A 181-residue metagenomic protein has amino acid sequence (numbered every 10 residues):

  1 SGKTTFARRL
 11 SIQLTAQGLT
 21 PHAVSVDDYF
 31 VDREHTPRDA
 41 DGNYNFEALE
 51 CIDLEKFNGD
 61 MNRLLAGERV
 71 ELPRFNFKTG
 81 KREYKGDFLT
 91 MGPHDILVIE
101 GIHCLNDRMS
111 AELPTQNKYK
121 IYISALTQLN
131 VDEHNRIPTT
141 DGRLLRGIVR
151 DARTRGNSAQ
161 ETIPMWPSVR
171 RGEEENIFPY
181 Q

Functional and structural regions predicted by a protein language model:
K3: Conserved lysine of the Walker
F6, L10: Hydrophobic positions on the alpha1 helix immediately C-terminal to the Walker A/P-loop
I12-H22: Post-Walker A helix-loop "phosphate-sensing" segment adjacent to the P-loop in P-loop NTPases
H22-V24, V31-K81, I96: Conserved nucleotide-sensing/catalytic segment adjacent to the nucleotide-binding pocket in NTP-handling enzymes
D28-V31, H103-N106, A125-V131: Conserved nucleotide-binding/hydrolysis micro-motifs of P-loop NTPases
D60, G86-H94: Conserved motor-coupling elements within RecA-like helicase/translocase cores
I96-E100, Y122: Structural recognition of the conserved hydrophobic beta-strand(s) that form the central parallel beta-sheet of P-loop
S110-Q181: Conserved NTP phosphate-binding and transfer environment spanning the P-loop NTPase/kinase superfamily
